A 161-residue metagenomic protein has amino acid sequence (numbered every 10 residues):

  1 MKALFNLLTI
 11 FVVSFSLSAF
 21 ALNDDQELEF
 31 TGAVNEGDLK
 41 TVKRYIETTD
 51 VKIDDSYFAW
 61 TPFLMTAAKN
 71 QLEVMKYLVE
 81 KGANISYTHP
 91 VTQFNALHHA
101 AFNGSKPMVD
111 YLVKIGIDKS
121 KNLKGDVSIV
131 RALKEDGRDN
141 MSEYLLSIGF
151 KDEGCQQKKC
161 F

Functional and structural regions predicted by a protein language model:
K2-A21: Classical Sec-dependent N-terminal signal peptides that target proteins to the secretory pathway
F20-T48, S147, D152-F161: Intrinsically disordered, low-complexity regulatory segments in ankyrin-centric signaling systems
D24-F30, D54-P62, T88-N95, N122-R131 (+1 more regions): Ankyrin-repeat boundary/"N-cap" motif
G32-G37, M65-Q71, H99-S105, R131-R138: Ankyrin repeat A-helix N-terminal signature
D38-I46, Q71-V79, S105-V113, R138-L146: Ankyrin repeat structural motif
V51-I53, I85, K119, D152: Ankyrin-repeat inter-repeat connecting loop/turn
I53-G82, S86-N95, H99: Alpha-helical adaptor scaffolds
N122-C160: Leucine-rich solenoid repeat scaffolds
